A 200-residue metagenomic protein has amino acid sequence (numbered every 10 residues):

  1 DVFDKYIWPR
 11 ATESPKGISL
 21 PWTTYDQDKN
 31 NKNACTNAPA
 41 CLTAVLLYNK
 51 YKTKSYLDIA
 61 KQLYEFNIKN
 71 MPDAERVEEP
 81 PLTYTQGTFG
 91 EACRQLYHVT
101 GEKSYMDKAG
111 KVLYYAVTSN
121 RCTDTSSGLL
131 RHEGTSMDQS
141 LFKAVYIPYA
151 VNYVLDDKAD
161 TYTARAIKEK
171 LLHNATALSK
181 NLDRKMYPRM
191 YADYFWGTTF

Functional and structural regions predicted by a protein language model:
D1, L47-Q62, L96-G110, Y153-L172: Structural helix-adjacent loops and short alpha-helical linkers that scaffold large soluble proteins
D1, N31-Y48, P81-H98, D138-L155 (+1 more regions): Well-ordered alpha-helical segments within folded domains of soluble proteins
D1-L47, L57-D58: Extended ligand-binding groove/face enriched in aromatic
K5, P9, L46, Q62 (+5 more regions): The canonical alpha-helical register within tetratricopeptide repeats
R10-A11, Y51, Y64, M71 (+4 more regions): Alpha-helical junction/boundary sensor with strong preference for TPR arrays
K16, K32, A109-F200: CBM-like carbohydrate-recognition segments
C35-V77: Loop-centered beta-sheet repeat module
T85-T100, Y105-R121: Oxyanion-binding "anion nests"
